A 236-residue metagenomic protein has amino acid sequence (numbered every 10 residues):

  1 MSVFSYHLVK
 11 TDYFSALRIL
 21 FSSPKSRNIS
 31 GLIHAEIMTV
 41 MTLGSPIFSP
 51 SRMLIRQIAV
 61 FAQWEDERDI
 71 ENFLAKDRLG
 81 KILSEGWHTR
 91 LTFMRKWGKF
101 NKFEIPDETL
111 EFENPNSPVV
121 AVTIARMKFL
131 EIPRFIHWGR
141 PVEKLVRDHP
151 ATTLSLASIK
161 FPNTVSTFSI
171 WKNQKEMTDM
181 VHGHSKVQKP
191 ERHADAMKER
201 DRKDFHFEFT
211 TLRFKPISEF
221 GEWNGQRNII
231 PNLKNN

Functional and structural regions predicted by a protein language model:
M1-I58, E67-F73, G86-T164, E176-V187 (+1 more regions): Short S/T/G/P-rich N-terminal loop/turn motif that feeds into the first structured element of a domain
L74-A75, D195: Electropositive, surface-exposed helix/loop patches at the edges of structured domains that serve as adaptable
R78-E85, V187-K189: A common structural junction motif
F161, H193-A196, R200: Acidic/histidine-enriched, beta-strand-rich ligand/metal-binding domains
